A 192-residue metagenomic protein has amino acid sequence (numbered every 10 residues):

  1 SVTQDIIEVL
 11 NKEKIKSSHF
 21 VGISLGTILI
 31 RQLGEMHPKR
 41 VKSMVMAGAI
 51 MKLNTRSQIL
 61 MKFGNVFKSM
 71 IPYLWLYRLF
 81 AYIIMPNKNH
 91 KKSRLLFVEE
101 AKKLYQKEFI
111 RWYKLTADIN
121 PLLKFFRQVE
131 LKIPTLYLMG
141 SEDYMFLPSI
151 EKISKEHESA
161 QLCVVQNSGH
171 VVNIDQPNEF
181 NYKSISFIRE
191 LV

Functional and structural regions predicted by a protein language model:
S1-V21, Y182: Active-site loop/oxyanion-hole signature of alpha/beta-hydrolase fold enzymes
N11-S17, P38-K39, K132-I133, S159: Active-site acidic short loop of glycosyltransferases
G22-G26, I30: Gly/Ala-rich beta-loop-alpha elbow adjacent to hydrolase catalytic centers
E35-M36, K42-I71: Flexible "cap/lid" loop of the alpha/beta hydrolase fold
T55-S57, L74-V129: Conserved alpha/beta-hydrolase catalytic His-Asp/Glu region
L131, Y137-M139: Short beta-strand/loop motif that positions the catalytic acidic residue of the alpha/beta-hydrolase fold
Y144-I150: Conserved alpha/beta-hydrolase "acid-adjacent" motif
E158-V192: Catalytic active-site module of serine/aspartate enzymes centered on a nucleophile-bearing elbow/loop
